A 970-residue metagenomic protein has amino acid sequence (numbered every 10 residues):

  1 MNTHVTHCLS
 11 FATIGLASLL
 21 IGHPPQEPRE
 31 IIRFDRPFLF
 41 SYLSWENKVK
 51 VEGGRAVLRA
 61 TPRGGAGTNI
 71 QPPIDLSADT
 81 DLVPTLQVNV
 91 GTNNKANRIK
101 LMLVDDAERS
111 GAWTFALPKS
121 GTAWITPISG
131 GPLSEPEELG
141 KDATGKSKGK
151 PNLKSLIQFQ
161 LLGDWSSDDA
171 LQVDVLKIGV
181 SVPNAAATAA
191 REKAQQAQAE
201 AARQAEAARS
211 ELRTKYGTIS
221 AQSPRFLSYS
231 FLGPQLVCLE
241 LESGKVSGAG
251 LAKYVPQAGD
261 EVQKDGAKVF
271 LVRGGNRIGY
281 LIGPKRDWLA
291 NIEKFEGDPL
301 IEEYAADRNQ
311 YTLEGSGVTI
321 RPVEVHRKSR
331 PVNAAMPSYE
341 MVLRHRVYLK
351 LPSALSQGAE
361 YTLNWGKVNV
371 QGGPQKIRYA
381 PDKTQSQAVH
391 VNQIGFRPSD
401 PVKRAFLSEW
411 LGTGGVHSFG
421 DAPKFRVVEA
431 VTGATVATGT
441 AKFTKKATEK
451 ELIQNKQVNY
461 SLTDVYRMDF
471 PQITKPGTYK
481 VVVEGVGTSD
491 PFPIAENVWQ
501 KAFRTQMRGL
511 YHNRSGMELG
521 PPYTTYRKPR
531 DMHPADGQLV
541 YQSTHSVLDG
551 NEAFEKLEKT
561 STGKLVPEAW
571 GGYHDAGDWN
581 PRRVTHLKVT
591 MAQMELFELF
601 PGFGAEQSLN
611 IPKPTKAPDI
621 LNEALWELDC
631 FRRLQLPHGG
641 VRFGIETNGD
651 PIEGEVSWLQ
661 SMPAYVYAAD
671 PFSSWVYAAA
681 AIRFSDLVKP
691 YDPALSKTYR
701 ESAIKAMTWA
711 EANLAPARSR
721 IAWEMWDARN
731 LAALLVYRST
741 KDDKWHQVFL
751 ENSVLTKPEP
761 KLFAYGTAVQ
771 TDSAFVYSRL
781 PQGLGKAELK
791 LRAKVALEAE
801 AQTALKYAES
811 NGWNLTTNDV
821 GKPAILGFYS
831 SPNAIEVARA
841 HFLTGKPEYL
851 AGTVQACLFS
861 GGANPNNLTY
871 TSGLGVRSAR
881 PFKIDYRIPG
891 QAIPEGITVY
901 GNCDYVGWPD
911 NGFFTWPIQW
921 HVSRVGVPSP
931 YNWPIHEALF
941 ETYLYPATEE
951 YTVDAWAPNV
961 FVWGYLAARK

Functional and structural regions predicted by a protein language model:
H23-E46, A189-A207, S860: Extracellular carbohydrate-recognition regions
V57-S147, N152-S155, D164-D174, G179-A185: Extracellular ligand-binding interfaces
A112, N184-T214, R378-V402, T488-R527: Low-complexity, Pro/Ser/Thr- and charge-rich linker/hinge segments at domain boundaries
T122-E135, R346-P352, N455, V465-P471: Exposed aromatic-hydrophobic patches
F159-L161, Q357-K367, K475-G485: Short, aromatic- and glycine-rich surface loops/edge beta-strands on solvent-exposed regions
S167-D169, K367-G373, G485-P491: Short acidic/polar inter-strand loop motif in beta-rich domains
S228-Y229, V237, E242-T312, G317-T319 (+11 more regions): Aromatic (Trp/Tyr) and acidic
P618-G640: Carboxylate/His-rich catalytic cores and anion/metal-binding grooves
